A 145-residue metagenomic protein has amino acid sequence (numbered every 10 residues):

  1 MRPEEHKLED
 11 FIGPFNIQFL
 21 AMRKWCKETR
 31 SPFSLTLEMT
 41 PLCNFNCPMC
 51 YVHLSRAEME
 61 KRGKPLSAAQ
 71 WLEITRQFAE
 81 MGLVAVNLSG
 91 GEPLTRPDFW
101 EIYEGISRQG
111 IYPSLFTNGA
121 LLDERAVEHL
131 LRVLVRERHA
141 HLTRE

Functional and structural regions predicted by a protein language model:
R2-V133: Conserved alpha-helical substructure of the radical SAM core
V127-E145: Non-cysteine beta-strand/loop elements that form the S-adenosyl-L-methionine
